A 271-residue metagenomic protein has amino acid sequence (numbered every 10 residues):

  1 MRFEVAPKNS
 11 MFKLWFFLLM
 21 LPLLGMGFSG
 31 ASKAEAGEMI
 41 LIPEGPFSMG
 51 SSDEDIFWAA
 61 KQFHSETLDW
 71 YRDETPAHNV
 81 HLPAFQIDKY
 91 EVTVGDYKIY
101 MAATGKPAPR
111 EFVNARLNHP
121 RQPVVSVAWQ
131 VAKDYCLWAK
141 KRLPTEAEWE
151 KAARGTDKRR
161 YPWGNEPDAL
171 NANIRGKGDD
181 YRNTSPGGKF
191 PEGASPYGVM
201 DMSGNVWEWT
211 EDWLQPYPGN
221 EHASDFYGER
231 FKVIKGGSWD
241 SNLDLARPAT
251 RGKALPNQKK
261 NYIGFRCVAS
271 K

Functional and structural regions predicted by a protein language model:
R2-G105, W129-Q130, G164-E166, Y262-K271: Short, compositionally biased
I42, S48, S52-D69, P107-G252 (+1 more regions): Functional-site microenvironments in short loops/helix caps that host divalent-cation chemistry
H78-N79, D88, P196-G198, P256: Short, surface-exposed beta-strand/loop micro-motifs that present aromatic residues
